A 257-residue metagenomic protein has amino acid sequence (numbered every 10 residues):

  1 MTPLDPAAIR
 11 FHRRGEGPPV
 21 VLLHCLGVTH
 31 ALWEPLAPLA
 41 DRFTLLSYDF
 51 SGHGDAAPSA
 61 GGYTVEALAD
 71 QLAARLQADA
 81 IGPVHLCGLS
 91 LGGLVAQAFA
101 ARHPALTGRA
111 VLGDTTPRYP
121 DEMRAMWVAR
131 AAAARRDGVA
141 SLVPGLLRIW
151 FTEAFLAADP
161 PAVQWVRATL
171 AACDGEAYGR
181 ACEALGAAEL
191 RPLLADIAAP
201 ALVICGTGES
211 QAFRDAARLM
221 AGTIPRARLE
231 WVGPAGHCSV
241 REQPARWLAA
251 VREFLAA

Functional and structural regions predicted by a protein language model:
A7-P58: Conserved HGGG/HGGXW glycine-rich cap/lid loop of the alpha/beta-hydrolase fold
A67-V84: Conserved acidic catalytic loop of the alpha/beta-hydrolase fold
G88, G92, A96: Gly/Ala-rich beta-loop-alpha elbow adjacent to hydrolase catalytic centers
Q97, A101-R102, L106-G138: Flexible "cap/lid" loop of the alpha/beta hydrolase fold
D121-M126, D137-D196: Conserved alpha/beta-hydrolase catalytic His-Asp/Glu region
I197, V203-C205: Short beta-strand/loop motif that positions the catalytic acidic residue of the alpha/beta-hydrolase fold
S210-A216: Conserved alpha/beta-hydrolase "acid-adjacent" motif
A235-P244, L248: Catalytic histidine-centered segment of alpha/beta-hydrolase-like enzymes
